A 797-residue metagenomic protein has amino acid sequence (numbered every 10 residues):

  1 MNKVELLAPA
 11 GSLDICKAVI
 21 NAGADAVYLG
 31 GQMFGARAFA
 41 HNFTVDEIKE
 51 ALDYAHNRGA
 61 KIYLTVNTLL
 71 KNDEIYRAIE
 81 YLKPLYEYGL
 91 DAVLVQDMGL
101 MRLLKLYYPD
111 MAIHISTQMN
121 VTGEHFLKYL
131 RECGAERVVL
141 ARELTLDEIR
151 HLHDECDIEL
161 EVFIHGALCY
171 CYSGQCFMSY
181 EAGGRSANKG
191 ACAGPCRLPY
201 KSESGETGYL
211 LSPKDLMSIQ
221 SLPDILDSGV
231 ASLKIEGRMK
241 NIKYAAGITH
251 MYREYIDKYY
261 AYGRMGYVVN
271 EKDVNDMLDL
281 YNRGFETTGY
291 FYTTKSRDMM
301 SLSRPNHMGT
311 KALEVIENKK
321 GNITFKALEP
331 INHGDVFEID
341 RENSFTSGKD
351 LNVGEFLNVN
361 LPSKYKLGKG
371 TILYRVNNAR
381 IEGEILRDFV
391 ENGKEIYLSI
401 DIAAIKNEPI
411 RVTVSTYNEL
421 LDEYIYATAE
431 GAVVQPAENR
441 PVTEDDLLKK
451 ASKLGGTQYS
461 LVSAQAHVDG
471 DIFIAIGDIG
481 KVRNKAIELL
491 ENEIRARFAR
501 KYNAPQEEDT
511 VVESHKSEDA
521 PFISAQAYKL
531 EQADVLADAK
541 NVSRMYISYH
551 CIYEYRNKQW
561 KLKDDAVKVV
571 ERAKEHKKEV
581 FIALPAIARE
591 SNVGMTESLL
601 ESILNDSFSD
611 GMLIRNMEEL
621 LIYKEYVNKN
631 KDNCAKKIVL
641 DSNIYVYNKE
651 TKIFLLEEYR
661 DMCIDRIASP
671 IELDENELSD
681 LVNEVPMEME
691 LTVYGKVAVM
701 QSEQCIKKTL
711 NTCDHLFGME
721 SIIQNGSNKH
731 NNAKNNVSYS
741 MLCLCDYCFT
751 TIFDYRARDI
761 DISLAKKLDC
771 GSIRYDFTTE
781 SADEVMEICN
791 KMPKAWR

Functional and structural regions predicted by a protein language model:
M1-A22, A26-R37, A51-L52, R58-Y86 (+5 more regions): Surface-exposed amphipathic alpha-helical tracts and adjacent flexible/coil segments at the periphery of soluble enzymes
F43-I48: Glycine-rich, highly charged phosphate/nucleotide-binding loops
M119-G123: Conserved phosphate-binding/catalytic loop of the ribokinase/pfkB sugar-kinase fold
